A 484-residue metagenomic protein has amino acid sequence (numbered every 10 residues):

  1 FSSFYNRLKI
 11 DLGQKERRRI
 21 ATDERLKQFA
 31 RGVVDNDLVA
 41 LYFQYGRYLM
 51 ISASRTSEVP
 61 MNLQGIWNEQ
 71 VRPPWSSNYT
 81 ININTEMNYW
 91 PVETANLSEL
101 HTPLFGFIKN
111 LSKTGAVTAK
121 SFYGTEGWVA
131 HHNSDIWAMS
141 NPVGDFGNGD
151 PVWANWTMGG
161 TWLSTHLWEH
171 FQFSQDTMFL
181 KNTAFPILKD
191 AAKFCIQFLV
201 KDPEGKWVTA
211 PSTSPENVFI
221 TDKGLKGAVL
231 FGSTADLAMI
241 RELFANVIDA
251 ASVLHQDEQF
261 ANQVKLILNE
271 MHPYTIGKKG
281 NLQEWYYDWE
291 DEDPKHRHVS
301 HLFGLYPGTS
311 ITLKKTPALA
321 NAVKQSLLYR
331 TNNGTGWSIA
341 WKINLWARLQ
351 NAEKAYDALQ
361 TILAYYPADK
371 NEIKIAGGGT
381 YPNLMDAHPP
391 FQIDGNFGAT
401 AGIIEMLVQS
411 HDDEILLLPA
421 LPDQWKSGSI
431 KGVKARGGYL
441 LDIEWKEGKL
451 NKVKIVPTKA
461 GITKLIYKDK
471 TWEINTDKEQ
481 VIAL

Functional and structural regions predicted by a protein language model:
F1-Y79, L97-K120, A251-A261, E270-K279 (+6 more regions): Acidic/polar, glycine-enriched structural segments that form the non-catalytic walls/loops of the carbohydrate-binding
Q28-D37, P73-N78, G149-A154, F173-N182 (+1 more regions): The substrate-binding groove and active-site-proximal loops of carbohydrate-active enzymes, especially glycoside
V39-A53, G160-W168, P186, D190-C195: Extended, hydrophobic/aromatic-rich amphipathic alpha-helical segments that build helical scaffolds
Q64-S77, G124-N148, K206-S233, L282-P294 (+3 more regions): Carbohydrate-binding/catalytic loop surfaces
I81-N84, E93-V117, S121, T125-V129 (+5 more regions): Active-site core of glycosidic bond-cleaving carbohydrate-active enzymes
D190-A250: Acidic/histidine-rich catalytic neighborhood
Q197, E204, E353-L484: Non-catalytic C-terminal accessory modules of carbohydrate-active enzymes
